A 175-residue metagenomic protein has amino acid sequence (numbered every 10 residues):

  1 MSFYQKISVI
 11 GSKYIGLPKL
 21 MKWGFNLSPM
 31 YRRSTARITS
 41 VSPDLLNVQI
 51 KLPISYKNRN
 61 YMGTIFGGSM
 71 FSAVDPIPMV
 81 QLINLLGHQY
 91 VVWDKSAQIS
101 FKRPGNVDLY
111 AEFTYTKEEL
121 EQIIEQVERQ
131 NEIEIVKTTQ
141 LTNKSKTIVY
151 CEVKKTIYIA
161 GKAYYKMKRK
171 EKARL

Functional and structural regions predicted by a protein language model:
M1-I15, G105, T116-L175: HotDog/MaoC-like acyl-thioester-processing domains
M1-R33, K57, Y61: Alpha-helical membrane-targeting segments
R33-I38, K95-F101, Q122-I124: Short structured motifs
R33-I65: Catalytic strand-loop segment that frames the active site of acyl-thioester-processing enzymes
S34, L46-V48, W93-A97, V107-A111 (+1 more regions): A generic structural signal for short beta-strands and their flanking turns/coil linkers
R37, Q98-S100, E112-T114, Q140 (+1 more regions): Residues located in well-ordered beta-strands
P53-L85: A short mixed-secondary-structure module that forms the rim of ligand-binding clefts
Q81-E119: Hydrophobic beta-strand-centered segment that forms part of the acyl-chain substrate-binding groove
